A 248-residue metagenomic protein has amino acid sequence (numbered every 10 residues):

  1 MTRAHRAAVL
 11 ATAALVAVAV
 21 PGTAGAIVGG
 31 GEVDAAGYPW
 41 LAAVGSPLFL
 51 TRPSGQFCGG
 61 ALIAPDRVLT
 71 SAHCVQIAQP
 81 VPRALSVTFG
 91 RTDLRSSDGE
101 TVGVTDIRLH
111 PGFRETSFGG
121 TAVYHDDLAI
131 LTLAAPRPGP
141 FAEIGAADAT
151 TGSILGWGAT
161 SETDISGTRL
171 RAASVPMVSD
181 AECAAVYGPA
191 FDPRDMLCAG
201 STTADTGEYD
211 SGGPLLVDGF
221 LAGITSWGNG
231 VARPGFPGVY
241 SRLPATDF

Functional and structural regions predicted by a protein language model:
M1-A26: Secretory targeting and sorting signals
G25-L50: N-terminal activation segment of mature serine protease catalytic domains
V28-A36, L85-R137: Conserved catalytic-core segment of clan PA serine endopeptidases
D34, A42, Q56-F57, A61-Q76 (+5 more regions): C-terminal subregion of chymotrypsin/trypsin-like serine protease catalytic domains
V44-S46, L62, T70, F89 (+6 more regions): Hydrophobic residues in beta-strands and at strand termini
P47-L50, H73-Q76, G90-R95, G112-R114 (+6 more regions): Acidic glycine-/aspartate-rich tracts in secreted/extracellular proteins
P53, A199-E208: Short pre-catalytic strand/loop immediately N-terminal to key active-site residues, enriched for Gly-Thr
D93, S97, T101-G103, Y124-T202 (+1 more regions): Chymotrypsin/trypsin-fold serine protease catalytic domain
